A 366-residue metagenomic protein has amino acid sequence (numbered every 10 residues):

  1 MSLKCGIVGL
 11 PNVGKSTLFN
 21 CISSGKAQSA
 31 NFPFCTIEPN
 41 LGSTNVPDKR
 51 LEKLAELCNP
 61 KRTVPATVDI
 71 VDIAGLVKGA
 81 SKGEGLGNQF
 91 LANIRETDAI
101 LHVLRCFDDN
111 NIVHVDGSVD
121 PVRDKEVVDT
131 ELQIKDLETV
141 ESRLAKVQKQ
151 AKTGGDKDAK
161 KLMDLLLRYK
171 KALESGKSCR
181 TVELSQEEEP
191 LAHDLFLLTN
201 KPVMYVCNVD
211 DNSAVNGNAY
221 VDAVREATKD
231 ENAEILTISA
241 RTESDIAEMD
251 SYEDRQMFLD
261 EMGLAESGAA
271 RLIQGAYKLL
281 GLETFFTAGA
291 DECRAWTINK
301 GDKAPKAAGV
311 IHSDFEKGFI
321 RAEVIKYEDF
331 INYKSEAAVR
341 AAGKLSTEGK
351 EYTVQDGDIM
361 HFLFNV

Functional and structural regions predicted by a protein language model:
M1-E84, N88-D109, V147: Conserved G1/Walker A P-loop phosphate-binding module
S2-V8, V13, F19, K146-T353 (+1 more regions): C-terminal-of-GTPase-core extension/linker across diverse P-loop GTPases
I7, K26, G79, G117 (+3 more regions): Generic anion/oxyanion-binding catalytic loop in active/binding sites
A30-N31, I112-D116, G217-A219, M249: Short amphipathic alpha-helical segments
F34, D48-L51, V64-I70, E84-D98 (+8 more regions): Amphipathic alpha-helical transducer elements in NTP-driven molecular machines
G42-P47, A74-S81, R95-E138, S142-D156 (+2 more regions): Conserved Switch II/interswitch segment of TRAFAC-class P-loop GTPases
L57-K61, S118, V339: Short intrinsically disordered coil segments
